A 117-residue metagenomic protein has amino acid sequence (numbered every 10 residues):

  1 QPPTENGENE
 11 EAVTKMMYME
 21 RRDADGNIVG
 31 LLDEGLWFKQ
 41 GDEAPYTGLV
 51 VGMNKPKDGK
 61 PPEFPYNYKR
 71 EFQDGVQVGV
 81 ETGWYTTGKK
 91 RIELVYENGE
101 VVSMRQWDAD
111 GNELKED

Functional and structural regions predicted by a protein language model:
Q1-D117: Glycine/tyrosine- and acidic-biased, solvent-exposed loop/turn segments at the edges of beta-strands
